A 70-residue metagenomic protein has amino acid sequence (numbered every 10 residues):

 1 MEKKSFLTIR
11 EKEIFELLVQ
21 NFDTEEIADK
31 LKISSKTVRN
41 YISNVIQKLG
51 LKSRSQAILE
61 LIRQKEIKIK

Functional and structural regions predicted by a protein language model:
E2-S35: Helix-turn-helix DNA-binding segment
K12-E16, I46, I58: Hydrophobic residues on short alpha-helical segments
D23-Q56: Recognition helix of helix-turn-helix DNA-binding domains
R54-K65: Short, basic, alpha-helical segments at the C-terminal edge of helix-turn-helix-like DNA-binding modules
E66-K70: Short C-terminal boundary/hinge segments that cap the last helix of small helical domains
